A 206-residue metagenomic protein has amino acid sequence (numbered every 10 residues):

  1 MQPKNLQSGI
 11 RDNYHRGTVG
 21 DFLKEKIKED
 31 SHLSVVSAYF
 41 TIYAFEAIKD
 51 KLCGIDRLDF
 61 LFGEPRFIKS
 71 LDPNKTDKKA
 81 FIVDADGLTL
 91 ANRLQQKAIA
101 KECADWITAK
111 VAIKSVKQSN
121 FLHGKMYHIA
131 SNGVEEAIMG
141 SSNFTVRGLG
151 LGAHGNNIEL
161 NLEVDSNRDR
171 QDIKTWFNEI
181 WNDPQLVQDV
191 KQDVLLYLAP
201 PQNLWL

Functional and structural regions predicted by a protein language model:
M1-L206: PLD/PLD-like phosphodiesterase catalytic module centered on the HKD motif
